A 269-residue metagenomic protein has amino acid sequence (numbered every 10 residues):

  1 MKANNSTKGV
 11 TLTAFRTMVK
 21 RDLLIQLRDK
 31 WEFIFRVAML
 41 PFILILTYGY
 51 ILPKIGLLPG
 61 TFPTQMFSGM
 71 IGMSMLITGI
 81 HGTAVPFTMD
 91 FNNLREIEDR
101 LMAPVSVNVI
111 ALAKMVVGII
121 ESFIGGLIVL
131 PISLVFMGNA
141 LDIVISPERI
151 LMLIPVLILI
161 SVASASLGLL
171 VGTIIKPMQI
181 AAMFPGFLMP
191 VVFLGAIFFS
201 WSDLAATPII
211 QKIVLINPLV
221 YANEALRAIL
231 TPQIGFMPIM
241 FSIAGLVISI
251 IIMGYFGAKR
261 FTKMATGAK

Functional and structural regions predicted by a protein language model:
M1-M137, P155, V162-L167, I175-V191 (+2 more regions): Hydrophobic transmembrane alpha-helices and immediately adjacent juxtamembrane helices of multi-pass inner-membrane
V135-E148, I174: Interfacial segments of transmembrane alpha-helices in multi-pass membrane proteins
I143-I158, M240: Conserved transmembrane alpha-helices of multi-pass membrane proteins, especially helix-helix packing segments enriched
V171: Carboxylate-rich, divalent-cation-coordinating active-site regions
